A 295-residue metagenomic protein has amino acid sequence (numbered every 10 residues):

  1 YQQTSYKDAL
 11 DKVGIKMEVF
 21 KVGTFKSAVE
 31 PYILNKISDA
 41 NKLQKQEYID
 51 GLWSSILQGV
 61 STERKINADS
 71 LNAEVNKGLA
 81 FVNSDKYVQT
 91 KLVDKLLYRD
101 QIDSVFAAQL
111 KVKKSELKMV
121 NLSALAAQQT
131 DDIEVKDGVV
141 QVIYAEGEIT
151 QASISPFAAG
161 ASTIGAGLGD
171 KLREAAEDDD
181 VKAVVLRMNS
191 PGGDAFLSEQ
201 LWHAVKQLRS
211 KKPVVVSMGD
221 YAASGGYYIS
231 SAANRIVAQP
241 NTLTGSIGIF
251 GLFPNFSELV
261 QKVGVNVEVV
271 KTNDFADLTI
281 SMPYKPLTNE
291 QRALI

Functional and structural regions predicted by a protein language model:
Y1-A68, N72-N76, F81, A107-P213 (+1 more regions): Small-residue-centered hinge/linker elements
K77, S84-Y87, L96, I102: PDZ peptide-recognition modules
V93-R99, A238: Short acidic-hydrophobic, aromatic-tinged amphipathic segments that line or gate anion-handling sites
